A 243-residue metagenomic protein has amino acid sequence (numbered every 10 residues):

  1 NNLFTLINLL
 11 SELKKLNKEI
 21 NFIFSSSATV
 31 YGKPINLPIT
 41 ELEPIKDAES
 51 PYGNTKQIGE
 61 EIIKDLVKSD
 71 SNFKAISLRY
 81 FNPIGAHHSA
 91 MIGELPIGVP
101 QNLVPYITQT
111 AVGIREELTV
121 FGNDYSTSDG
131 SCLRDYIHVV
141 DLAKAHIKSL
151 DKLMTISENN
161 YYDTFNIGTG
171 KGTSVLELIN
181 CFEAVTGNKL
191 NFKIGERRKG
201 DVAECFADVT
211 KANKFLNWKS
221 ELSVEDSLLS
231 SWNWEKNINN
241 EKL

Functional and structural regions predicted by a protein language model:
N1-N8, K15, V30-N82, M91-N102: Catalytic helix-loop patch of NAD(P)-dependent Rossmann-fold dehydrogenases
L3-I7, I20, V140: Conserved internal alpha-helix in NAD(P)-dependent oxidoreductase domains
E12-I20, K152: A short helix-coil junction within the Rossmann-fold of NAD(P)-dependent oxidoreductases
N21, K74-I76, D163: Structural signature of beta-strand start/N-cap positions in the alpha/beta core of ABC transporter nucleotide-binding
I23-S27, R79-F81, G168: Active-site beta-alpha turn of Rossmann-fold NAD(P)-dependent dehydrogenases/reductases
S27-V30, P44, G85-H88, Y125 (+1 more regions): Active-site proximal helix/loop that lines the substrate pocket of Rossmann-like NAD(P)-dependent oxidoreductase domains
H87-P100, I107-T110, E116: Hydrophobic, Gly/Ser/Ala-rich alpha-helical and linker tracts in large acyl-processing enzymes of secondary/lipid
L103-L243: C-terminal substrate-binding subdomain of Rossmann-fold SDR/epimerase-dehydratase oxidoreductases
